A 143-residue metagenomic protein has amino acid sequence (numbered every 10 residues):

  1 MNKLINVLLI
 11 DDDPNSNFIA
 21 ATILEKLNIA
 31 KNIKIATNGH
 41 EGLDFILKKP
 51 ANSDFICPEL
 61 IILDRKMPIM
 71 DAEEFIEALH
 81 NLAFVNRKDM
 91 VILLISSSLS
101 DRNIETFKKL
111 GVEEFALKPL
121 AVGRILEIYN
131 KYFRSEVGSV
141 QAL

Functional and structural regions predicted by a protein language model:
I5-N15, A20-L24, I61-D64: Conserved acidic segment of CheY-like receiver
I35-K48, A72: Helix N-cap/capping motif at the beta->alpha junctions
P50-I62: Active-site beta3 strand of CheY-like receiver
M67: Receiver (REC) domain active-site loop signature in two-component systems and cognate sites in sensor histidine kinases
E73-R87: Short amphipathic alpha-helix used as the core "switch/output" element in two-component signaling
E74, D89, L93-E114: Alpha4 helix (beta4-alpha4-beta5 surface) of REC/receiver domains from two-component response regulators
L120-Y129: C-terminal output helix
